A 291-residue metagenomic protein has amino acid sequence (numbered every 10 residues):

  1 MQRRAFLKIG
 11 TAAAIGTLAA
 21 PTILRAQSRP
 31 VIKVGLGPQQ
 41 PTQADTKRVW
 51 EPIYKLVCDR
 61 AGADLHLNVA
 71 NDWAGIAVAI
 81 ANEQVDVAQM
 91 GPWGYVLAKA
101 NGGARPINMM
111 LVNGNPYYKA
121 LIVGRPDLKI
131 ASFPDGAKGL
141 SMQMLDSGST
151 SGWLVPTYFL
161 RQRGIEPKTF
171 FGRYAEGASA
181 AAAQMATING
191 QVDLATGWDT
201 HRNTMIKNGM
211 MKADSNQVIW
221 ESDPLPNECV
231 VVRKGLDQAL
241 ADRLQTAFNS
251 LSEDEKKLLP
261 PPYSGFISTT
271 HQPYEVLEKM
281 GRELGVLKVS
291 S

Functional and structural regions predicted by a protein language model:
M1, T22-L36: C-terminal segment of N-terminal export signals and the immediately downstream linker at the start of the mature
A5-A26: N-terminal export signals
K33-R60, W93, P116-Q184, N189 (+2 more regions): Bilobed "Venus flytrap"/periplasmic-binding protein-like clamshell domains and structurally analogous long
G35-Q39, V112-G124, M210-Q245, P261-V276: Periplasmic-binding protein-like
A70-A79: Acidic helix-start/capping segments at beta-turn-to-alpha-helix junctions
V78-G136: Acidic, polar ligand-binding/catalytic clefts
A98-M110, M205-I219: Ligand-binding "clamshell"
Q143-F159, T246-S291: Ligand-binding clefts/hinges and TM-proximal coupling segments of bilobed small-molecule sensing domains
